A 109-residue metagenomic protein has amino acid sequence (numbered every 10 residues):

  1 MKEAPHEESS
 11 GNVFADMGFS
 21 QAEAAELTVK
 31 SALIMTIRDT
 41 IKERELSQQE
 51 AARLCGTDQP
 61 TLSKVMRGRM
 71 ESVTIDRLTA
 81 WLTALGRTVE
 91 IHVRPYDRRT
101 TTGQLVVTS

Functional and structural regions predicted by a protein language model:
M1-M35, Y96-S109: N-terminal flexible/basic segments that precede or flank functional cores
I41-E43: Short amphipathic helical patch at the helix-1/turn junction of helix-turn-helix
L46-S63: Short alpha-helical DNA-recognition segment
S63-M66, T79: Key DNA-contacting residues within the recognition helix of helix-turn-helix
R69-T74: Short, solvent-exposed alpha-helical "recognition" segments
I75-H92: DNA major-groove recognition helix of helix-turn-helix/homeodomain DNA-binding modules
